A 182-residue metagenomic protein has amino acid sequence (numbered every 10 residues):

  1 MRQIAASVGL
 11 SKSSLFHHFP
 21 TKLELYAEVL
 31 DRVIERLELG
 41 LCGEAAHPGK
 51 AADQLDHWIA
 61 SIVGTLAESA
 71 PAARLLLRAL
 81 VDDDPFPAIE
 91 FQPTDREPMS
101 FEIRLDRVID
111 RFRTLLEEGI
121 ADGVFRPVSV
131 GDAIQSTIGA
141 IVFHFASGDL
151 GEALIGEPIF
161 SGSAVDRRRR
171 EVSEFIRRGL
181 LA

Functional and structural regions predicted by a protein language model:
M1-E24, E28-V29: Helix-turn-helix
S7, E24-H47, D53-G64, E68 (+4 more regions): Alpha-helical structural segments
T21, H47-K50, E68-A72, F86 (+3 more regions): Alpha-helical structural elements of signaling/regulatory helical domains
E38, D53, H57, F86-D122 (+3 more regions): Amphipathic alpha-helical packing segments from all-alpha helical-bundle domains
A52-V81, G131-G139, R169-R178: Amphipathic alpha-helical segments that line or abut small-molecule/effector binding pockets and mediate allosteric
G64, E68, D106-D122, R126 (+1 more regions): C-terminal peripheral helix-coil segments that are non-catalytic and often amphipathic
E68-M99, G148-I155: Amphipathic alpha-helical segments used for helix-helix packing
